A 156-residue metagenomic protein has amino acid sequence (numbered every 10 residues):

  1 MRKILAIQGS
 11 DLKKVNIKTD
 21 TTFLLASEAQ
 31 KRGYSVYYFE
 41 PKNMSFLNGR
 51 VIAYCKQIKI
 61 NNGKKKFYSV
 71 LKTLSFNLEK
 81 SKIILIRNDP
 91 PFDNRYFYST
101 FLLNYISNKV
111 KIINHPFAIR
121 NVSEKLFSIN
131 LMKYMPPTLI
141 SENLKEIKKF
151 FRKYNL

Functional and structural regions predicted by a protein language model:
R2-K31, V36-L156: Active-site nucleotide/adenylate-binding loops and adjacent lid/helix of ATP-dependent enzymes
